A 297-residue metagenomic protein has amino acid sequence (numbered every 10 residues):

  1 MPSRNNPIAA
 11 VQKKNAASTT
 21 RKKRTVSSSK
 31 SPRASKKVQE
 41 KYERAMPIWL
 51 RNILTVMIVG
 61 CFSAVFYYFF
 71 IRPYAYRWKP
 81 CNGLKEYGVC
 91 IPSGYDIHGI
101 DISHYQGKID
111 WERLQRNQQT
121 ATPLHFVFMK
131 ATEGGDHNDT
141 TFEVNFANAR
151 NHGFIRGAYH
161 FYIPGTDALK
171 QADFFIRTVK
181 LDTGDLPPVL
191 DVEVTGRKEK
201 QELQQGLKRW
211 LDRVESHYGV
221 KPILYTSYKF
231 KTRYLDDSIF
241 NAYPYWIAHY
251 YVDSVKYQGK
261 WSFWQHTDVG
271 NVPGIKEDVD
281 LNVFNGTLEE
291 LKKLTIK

Functional and structural regions predicted by a protein language model:
M1-K36: N-terminal targeting leaders characterized by basic, low-complexity, disordered sequences that direct proteins
P2-R4, G83-Q106, D236, F240-K297: Functionally critical loop-and-helix segments that line ligand-binding/catalytic clefts of soluble enzyme domains
V38-N52: Short, low-complexity patches enriched in S/T/P/G
R51-R72: Hydrophobic membrane-insertion alpha-helices, especially the h-region of bacterial N-terminal signal peptides
I71-Y74, P92: Intrinsically disordered, low-complexity linker/tail regions enriched in polar/charged residues
W78-D110, R116-Q119, L124, M129-L211 (+1 more regions): Substrate-binding cleft of extracellular glycoside hydrolase catalytic domains
K108-W111, K231-R233: Short, well-ordered alpha-helical microsegments
P187-Q258: Catalytic domains of cell-wall/extracellular-matrix polysaccharide-remodeling enzymes, centered on de-N-acetylation
